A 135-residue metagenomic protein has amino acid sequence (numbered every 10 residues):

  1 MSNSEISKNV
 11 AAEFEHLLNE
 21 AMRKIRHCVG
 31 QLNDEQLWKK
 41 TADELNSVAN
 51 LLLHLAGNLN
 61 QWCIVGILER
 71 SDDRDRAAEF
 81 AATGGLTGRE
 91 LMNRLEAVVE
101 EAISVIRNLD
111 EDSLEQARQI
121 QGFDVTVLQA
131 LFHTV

Functional and structural regions predicted by a protein language model:
M1-K8, A12: Basic/polar N-terminal segments that are highly enriched at the extreme N-terminus, encompassing both cleavable
S4-E5, A81-G84: Short glycine/proline-rich turn/loop motifs
A11, E15-R26, D34-E79, A117-V135: Short, contiguous alpha-helical
L18, M22, V29, L95 (+1 more regions): Hydrophobic alpha-helical core bundles mediating ligand binding, dimerization, or RNAP-core interactions
C28-Q31, E35, V65, E101-D112: Amphipathic, soluble alpha-helical interaction motifs
Q31, H54-G57, A97, N108: Residues within well-ordered alpha-helical secondary structure of globular protein domains
T83-R118, T126-V135: Acidic/histidine-rich alpha-helical segments that form the ligand environment of transition-metal centers
